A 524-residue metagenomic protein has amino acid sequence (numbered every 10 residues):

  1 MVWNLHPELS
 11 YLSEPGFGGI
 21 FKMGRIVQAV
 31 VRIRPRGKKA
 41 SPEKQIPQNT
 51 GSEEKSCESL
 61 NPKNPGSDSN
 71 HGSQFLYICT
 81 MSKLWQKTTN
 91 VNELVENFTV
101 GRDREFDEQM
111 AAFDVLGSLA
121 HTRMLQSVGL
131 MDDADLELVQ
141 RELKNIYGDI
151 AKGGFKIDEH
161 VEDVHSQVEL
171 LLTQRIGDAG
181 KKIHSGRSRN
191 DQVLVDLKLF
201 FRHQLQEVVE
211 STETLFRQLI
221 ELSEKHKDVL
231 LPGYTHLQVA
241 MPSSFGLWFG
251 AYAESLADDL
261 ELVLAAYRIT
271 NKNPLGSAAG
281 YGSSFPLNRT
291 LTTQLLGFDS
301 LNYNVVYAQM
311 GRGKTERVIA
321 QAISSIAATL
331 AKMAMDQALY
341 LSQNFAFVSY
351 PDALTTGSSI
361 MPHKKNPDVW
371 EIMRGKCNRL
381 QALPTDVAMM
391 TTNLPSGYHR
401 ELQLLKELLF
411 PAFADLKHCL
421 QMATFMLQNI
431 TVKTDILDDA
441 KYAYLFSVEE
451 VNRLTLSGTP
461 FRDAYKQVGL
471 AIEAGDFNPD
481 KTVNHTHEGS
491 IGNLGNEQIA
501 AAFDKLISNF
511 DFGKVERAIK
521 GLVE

Functional and structural regions predicted by a protein language model:
M1-T80: Intrinsic disorder/low-complexity segments
S82-G117, D178-A179, A346, M361-E524: Glycine-rich cofactor/substrate-binding loops
S82-G282, L287-T293, S300, T356-G357 (+3 more regions): A helix-coil-helix interface module used to build multimeric assemblies and to scaffold catalytic/cofactor sites
R123, S127, G148-F155, T173 (+15 more regions): Charged/polar positions within long, soluble alpha-helices
V139-L143, L296, D352-L354, K441 (+1 more regions): A general structural motif at alpha-helix termini
H184, R189-Q192, H236-S243, L247 (+9 more regions): Alpha-helix capping and helix-loop boundary segments enriched in small/acidic/polar residues
K198, R202-V209, E213, G246 (+9 more regions): Short amphipathic alpha-helical segments with heptad-repeat character
S300-P384: Acidic, glycine-rich loop-and-beta core segments that form the ion-binding/anion-interacting portion of active sites
